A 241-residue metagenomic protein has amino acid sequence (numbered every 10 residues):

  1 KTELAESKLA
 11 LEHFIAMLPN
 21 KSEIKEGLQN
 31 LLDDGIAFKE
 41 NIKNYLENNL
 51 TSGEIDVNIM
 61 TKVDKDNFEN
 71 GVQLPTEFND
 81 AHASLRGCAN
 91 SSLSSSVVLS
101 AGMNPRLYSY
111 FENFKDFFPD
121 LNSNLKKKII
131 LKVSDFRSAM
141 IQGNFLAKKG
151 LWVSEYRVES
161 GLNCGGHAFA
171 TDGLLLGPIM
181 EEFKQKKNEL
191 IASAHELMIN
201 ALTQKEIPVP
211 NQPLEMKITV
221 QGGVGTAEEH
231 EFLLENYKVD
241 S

Functional and structural regions predicted by a protein language model:
K1-L107: Long, compositionally biased, glycine/small-hydrophobic-enriched stretches that function as flexible linkers, tethers
K21-L31, D80-N90, D120-Q142, D172-P178 (+1 more regions): Charged, low-complexity, helix/coiled-coil-prone segments
A37, P75-F78, Y110, S134-R137 (+1 more regions): A short linear-motif detector with a strong N-terminal bias
T51-V57, L107-F118, I191-Q204: Short, composition-biased local secondary-structure segments
D56-N58, N67, E77-L131, Q142-L151 (+2 more regions): Extended, well-ordered protein cores
T61-N70, S91-L93, S123-N124, F169-E182: Gly-rich Lys/Arg/Thr-decorated short loops/hinges at beta-loop-alpha junctions or inter-strand turns that position
E69-N70, K127-K128, L214-M216: A short, structure-level motif marking secondary-structure boundaries and short turns
L131-Q142, A147-S241: Glycine-rich phosphate/ribose-binding loops and adjacent secondary-structure elements that form binding surfaces
